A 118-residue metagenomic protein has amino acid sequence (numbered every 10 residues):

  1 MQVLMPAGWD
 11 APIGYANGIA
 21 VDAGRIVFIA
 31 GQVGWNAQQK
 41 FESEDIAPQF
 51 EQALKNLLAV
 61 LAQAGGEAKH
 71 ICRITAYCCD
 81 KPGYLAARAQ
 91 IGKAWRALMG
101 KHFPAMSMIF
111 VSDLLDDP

Functional and structural regions predicted by a protein language model:
M1-C72, C78-P118: N-terminal presequence-like segments and the immediate start of the first folded domain
